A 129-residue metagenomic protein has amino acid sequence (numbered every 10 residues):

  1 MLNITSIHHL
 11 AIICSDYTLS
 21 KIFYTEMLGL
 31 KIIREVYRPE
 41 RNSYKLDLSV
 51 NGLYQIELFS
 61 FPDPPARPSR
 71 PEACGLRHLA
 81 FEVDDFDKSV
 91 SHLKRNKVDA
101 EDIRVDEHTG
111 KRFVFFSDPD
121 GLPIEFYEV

Functional and structural regions predicted by a protein language model:
M1-T18, L76-F81: N-terminal beta-strand motif that seeds the catalytic metal site of vicinal oxygen chelate
L2-N3, V36, D47, V90-V129: Vicinal oxygen chelate
S6, N42-Y44, G75, G110: Exposed loop/turn and edge beta-strand positions of beta-sandwich/beta-sheet ligand-binding modules
I13-Q55: Core segments of cupin and vicinal oxygen chelate
I33-R34, N42-S43, D63-S69, D102: A short, acidic/glycine-rich surface segment
N51-Q55, D63-P64, F86: Short, charged/polar surface micro-motifs in flexible loops or helix N-caps
E72, L79-D87: Mid-chain, well-packed structural core segment of small domains
